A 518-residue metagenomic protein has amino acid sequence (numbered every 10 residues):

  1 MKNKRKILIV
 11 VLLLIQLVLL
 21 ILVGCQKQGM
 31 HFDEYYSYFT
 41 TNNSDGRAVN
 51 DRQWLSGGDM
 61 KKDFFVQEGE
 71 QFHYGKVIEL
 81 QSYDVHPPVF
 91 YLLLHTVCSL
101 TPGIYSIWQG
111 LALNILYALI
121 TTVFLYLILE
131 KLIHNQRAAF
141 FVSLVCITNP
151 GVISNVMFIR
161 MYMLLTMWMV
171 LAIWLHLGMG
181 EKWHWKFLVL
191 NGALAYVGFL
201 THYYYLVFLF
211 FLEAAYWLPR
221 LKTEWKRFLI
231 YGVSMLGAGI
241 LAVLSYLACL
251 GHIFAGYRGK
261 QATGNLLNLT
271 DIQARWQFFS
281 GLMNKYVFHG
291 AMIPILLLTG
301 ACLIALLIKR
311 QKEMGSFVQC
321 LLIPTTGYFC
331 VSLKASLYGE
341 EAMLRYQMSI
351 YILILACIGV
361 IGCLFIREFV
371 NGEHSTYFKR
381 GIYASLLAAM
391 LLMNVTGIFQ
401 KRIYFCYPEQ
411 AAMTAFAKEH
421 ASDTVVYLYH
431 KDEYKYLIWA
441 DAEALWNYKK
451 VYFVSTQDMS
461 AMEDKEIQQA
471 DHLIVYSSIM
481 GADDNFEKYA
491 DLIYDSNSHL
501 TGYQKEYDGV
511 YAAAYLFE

Functional and structural regions predicted by a protein language model:
R5-F64, G237-L250: Transmembrane signal-anchor helices characteristic of membrane glycosylation enzymes that use polyprenol
L8-L14, L236, I240, G362-G397: Signature aromatic-anchored transmembrane alpha helix within multi-pass, membrane-resident enzymes that catalyze glycan
T96, F124-L127, L144, T148 (+3 more regions): Specific aromatic-rich, kink-prone transmembrane helix
Q109-I133, L171: Transmembrane-helix motifs of polytopic, lipid-linked glycan transferases
V142, F187-Y203, G237-A238: Membrane-interface alpha helices of multi-pass inner-membrane proteins
L165, L322-I323, Y328, L337-V370: Hydrophobic/aromatic-rich transmembrane helices and adjacent perimembrane loops
L221, R227-S280, V287-T299: Membrane-lumen/periplasm interface segments of specific transmembrane helices in polyprenyl phosphate-linked
A389-V451, S455: Membrane-embedded, lumen/periplasm-facing catalytic core of multi-pass transferases that use lipid-linked donors
